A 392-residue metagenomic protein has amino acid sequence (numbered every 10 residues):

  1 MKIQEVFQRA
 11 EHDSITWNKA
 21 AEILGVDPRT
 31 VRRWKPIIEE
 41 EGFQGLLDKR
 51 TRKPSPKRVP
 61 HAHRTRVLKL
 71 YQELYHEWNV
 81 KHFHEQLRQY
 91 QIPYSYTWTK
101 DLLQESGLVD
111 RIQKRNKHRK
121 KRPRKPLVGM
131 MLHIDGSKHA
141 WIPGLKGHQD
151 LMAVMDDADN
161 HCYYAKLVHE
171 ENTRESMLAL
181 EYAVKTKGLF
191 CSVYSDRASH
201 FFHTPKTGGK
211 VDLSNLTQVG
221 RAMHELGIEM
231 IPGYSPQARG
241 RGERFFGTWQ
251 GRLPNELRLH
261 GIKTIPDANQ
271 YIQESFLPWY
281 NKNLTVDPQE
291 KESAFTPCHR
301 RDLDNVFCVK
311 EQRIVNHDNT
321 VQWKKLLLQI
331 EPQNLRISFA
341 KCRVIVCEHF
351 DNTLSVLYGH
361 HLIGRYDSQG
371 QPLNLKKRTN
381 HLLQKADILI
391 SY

Functional and structural regions predicted by a protein language model:
M1-I15, R64-L74: Short, amphipathic alpha-helical "recognition" segments used to contact nucleic acids or chromatin
N18-L24, F83: Short alpha-helical "recognition helix" segments of helix-turn-helix
E22-R33, R88-W98: Short, basic interhelical loop/turn and adjoining N-cap of the next helix at nucleic-acid- or acidic-partner-contacting
F43-A140, P205, K210, S214 (+1 more regions): Basic, flexible linker segments flanking DNA-binding modules in nucleic acid-interacting mobile-element proteins
P93, T97, Q104-C162, H169 (+3 more regions): Mobile-element integrase/transposase regions, centering on the N-terminal DNA-binding/Zn-coordinating module
V184-D212, Y234-P236: Acidic/histidine-rich, metal-coordinating catalytic segments
D212, Q218-Q289, A294-N305: Charged alpha-helix within mobile-element recombinases
E274-Y392: C-terminal, beta-rich DNA-binding module of retroviral/retroelements integrases
